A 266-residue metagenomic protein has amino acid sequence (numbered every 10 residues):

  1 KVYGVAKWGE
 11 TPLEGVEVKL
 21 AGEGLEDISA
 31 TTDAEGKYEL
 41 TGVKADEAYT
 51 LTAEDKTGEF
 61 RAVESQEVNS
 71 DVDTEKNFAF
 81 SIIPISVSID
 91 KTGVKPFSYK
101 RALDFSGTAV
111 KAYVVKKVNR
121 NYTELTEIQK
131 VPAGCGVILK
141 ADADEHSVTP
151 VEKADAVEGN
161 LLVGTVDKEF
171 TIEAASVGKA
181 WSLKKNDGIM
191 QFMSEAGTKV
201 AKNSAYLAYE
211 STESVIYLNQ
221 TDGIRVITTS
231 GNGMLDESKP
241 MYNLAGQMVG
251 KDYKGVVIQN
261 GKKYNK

Functional and structural regions predicted by a protein language model:
K1, D73-I83: Conserved "repeat-terminator" motif of extracellular CCP/Sushi domains
V2-E14: Structural motif
E23-E39: Short, acidic Ser/Thr/Gly-rich low-complexity loop/linker segments typical of extracellular and cell-surface proteins
L40-K44: Short, flexible loop/turn segments at beta-strand junctions in immunoglobulin-like and fibronectin type III
A45-T57: A short, solvent-exposed beta-strand micro-motif common in secreted/extracellular proteins
D55-K76: Structured interaction patches on ligand/partner-binding surfaces of diverse proteins
I82-S106, Q129-I224: A short, polar beta-strand/turn micro-motif
D222-K266: C-terminal outer-membrane/trafficking sorting elements
